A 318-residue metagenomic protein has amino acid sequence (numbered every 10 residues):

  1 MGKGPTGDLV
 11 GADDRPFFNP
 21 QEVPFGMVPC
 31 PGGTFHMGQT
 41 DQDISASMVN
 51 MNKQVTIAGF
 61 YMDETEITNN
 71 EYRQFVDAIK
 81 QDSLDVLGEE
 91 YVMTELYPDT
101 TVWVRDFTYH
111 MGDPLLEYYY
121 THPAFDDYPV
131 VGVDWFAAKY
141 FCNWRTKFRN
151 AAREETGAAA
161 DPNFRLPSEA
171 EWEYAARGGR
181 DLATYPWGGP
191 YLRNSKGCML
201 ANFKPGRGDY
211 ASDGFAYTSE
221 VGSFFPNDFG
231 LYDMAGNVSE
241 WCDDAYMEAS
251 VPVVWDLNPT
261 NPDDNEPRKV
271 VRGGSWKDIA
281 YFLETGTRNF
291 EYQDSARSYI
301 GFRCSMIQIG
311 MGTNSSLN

Functional and structural regions predicted by a protein language model:
M1-A170, R268, N289-N318: Extended beta-strand/loop cores of jelly-roll/beta-sandwich
G2-L9, C30, H36, T40-D41 (+2 more regions): Functional-site microenvironments in short loops/helix caps that host divalent-cation chemistry
